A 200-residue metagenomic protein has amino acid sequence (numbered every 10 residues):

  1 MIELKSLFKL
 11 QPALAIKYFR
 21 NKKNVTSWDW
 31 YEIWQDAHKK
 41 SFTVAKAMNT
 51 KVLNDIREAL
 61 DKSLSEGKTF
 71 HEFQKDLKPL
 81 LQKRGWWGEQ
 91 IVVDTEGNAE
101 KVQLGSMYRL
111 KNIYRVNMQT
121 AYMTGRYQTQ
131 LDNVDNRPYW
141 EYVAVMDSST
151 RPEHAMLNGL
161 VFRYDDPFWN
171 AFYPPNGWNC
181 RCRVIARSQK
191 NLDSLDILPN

Functional and structural regions predicted by a protein language model:
M1-G177, R187-N200: Domain-core detector
